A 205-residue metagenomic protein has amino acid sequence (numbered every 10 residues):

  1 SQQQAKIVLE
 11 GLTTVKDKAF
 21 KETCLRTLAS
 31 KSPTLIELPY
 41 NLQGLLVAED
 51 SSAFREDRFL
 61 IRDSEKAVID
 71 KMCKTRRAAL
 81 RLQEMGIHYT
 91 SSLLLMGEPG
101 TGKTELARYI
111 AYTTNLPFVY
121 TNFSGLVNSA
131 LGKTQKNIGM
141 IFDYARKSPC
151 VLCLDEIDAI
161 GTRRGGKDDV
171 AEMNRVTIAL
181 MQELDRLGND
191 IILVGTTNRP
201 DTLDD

Functional and structural regions predicted by a protein language model:
Q2-A53: Interdomain "pre-motor" coupling segment immediately N-terminal to P-loop NTPase/helicase cores
F59-D205: Walker A/P-loop NTP-binding motif of AAA+ ATPase domains
